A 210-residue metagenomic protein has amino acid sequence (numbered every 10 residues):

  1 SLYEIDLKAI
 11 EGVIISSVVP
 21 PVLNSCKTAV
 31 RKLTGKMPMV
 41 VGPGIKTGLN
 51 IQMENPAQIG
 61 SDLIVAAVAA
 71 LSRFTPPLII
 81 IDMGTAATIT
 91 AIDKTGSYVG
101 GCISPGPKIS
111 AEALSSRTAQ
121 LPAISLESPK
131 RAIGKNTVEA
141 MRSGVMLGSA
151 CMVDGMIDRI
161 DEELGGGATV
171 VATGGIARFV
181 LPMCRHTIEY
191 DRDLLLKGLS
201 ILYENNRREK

Functional and structural regions predicted by a protein language model:
S1-I79, K94-K210: Nucleotide/phosphate-binding catalytic cleft detector across ATP-hydrolyzing and phosphate-transferring enzymes
A87-I92: Short beta-strand scaffold segments in enzyme catalytic cores
